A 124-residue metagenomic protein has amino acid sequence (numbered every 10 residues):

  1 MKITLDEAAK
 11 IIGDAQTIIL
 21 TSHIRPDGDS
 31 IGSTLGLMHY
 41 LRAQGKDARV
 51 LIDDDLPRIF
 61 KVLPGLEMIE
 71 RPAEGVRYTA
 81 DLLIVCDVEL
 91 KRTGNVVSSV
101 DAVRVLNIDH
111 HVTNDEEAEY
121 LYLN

Functional and structural regions predicted by a protein language model:
M1-N124: Replace "Mg2+/Mn2+-dependent" with "divalent metal-dependent
